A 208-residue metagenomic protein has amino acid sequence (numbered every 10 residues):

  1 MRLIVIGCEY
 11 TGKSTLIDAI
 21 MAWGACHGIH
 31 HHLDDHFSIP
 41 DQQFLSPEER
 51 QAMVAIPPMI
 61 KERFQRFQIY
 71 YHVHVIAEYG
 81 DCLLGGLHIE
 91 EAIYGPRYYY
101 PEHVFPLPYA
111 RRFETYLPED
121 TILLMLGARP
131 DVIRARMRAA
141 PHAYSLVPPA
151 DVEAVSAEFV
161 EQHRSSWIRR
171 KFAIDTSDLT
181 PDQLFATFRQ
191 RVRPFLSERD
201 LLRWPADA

Functional and structural regions predicted by a protein language model:
M1-L3: Pre-Walker A (Motif I) flank of P-loop NTPase domains
V5, L83: Hydrophobic anchor at the beta1->P-loop junction of P-loop NTPases
C8: P-loop (Walker A) phosphate-binding loop of NTP-binding proteins
T11: ATP-binding Walker
S14: Walker A/P-loop
D18-I76: Conserved substrate/cofactor phosphate-moiety recognition/catalytic segment in nucleotide-dependent phosphotransferases
G24, H142-A143, A150-A208: NTP-dependent small-molecule kinase module
G85-L87, P106-A139: Conserved phosphate-donor/acceptor-positioning beta-strand/loop module used by diverse small-molecule
